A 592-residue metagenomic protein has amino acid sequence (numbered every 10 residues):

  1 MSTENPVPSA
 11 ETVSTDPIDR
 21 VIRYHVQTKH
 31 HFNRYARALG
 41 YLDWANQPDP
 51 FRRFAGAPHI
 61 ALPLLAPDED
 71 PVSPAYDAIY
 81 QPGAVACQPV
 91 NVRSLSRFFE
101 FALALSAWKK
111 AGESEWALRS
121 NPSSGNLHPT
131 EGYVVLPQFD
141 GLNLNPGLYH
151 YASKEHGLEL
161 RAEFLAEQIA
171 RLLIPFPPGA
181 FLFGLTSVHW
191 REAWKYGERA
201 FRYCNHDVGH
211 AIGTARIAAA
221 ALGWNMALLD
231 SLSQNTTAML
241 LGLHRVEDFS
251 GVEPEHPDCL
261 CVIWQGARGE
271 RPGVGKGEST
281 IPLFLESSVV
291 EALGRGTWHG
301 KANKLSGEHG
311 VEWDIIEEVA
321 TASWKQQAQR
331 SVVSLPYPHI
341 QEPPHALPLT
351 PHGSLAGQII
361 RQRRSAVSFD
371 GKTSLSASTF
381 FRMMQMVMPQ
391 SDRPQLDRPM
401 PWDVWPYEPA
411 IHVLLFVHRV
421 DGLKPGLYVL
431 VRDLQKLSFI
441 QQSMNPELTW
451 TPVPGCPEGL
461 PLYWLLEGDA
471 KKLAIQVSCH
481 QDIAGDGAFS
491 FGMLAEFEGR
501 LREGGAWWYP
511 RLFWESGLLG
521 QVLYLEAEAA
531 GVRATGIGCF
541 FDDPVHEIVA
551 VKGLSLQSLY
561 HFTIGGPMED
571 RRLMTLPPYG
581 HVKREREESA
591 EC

Functional and structural regions predicted by a protein language model:
M1-S516, V522, A530-C592: N-terminal accessory segments that position/regulate proteins before the catalytic core
